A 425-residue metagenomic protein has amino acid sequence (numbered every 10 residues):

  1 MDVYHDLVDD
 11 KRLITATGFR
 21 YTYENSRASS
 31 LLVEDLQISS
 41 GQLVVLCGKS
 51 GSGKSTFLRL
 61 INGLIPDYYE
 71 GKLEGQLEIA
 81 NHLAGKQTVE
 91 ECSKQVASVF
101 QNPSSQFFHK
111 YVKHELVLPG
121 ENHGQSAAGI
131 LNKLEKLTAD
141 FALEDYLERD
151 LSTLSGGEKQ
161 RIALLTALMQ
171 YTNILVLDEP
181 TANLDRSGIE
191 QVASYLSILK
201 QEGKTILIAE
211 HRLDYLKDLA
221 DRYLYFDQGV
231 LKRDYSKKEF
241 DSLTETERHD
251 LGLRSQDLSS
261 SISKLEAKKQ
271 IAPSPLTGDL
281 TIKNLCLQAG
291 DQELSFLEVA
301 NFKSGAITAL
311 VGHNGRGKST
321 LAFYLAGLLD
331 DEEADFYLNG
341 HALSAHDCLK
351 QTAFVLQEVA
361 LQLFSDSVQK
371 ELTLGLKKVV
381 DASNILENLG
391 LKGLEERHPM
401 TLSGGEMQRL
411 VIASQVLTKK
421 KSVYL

Functional and structural regions predicted by a protein language model:
Y4-A16, R20-E34, I65-E70, T88 (+2 more regions): A short, flexible loop at the N-terminus of ABC-type nucleotide-binding domains that lies
Q76-E91, D335-C348: ABC ATPase NBD Q-loop/coupling interface
A128-Y146, V380-L394: Conserved ABC ATPase "signature" region
D150-L154, E158, H398-L402, E406: Conserved ABC ATPase signature
L164, I412-A413: Hydrophobic anchor residue at the start of the ABC signature
A167-L168, V416-L417: ABC ATPase C-loop
L175-D178, V423-L425: Catalytic Walker B motif of ABC-type/P-loop ATPase nucleotide-binding domains
E210-H211: H-loop/switch region of ABC-family ATPase nucleotide-binding domains
